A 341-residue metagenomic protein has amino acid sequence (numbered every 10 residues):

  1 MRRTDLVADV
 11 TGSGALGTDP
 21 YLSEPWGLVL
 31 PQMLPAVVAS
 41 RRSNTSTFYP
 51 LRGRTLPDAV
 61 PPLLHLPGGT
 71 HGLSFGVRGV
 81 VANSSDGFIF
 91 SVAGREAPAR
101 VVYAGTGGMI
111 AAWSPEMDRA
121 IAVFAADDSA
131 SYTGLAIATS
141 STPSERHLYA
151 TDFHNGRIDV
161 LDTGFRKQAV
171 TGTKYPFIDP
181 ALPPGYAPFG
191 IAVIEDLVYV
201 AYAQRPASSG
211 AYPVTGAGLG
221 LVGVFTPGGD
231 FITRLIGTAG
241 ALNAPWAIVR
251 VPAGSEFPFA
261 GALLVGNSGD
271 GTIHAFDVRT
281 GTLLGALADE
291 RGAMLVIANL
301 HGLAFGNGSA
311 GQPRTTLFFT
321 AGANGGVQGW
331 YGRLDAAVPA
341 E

Functional and structural regions predicted by a protein language model:
M1-E341: Sequence/structural signature of beta-propeller domains
